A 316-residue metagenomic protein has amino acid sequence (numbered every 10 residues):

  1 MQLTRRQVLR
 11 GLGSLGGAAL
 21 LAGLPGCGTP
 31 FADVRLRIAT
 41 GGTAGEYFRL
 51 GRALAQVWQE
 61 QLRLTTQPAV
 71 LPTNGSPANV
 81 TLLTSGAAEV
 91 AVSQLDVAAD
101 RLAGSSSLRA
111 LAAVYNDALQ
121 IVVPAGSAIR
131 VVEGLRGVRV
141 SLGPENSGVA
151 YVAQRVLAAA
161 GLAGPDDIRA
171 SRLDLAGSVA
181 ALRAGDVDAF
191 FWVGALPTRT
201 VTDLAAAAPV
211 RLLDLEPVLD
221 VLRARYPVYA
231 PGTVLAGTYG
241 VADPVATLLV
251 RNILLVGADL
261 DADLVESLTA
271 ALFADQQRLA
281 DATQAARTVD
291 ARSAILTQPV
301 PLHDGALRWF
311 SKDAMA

Functional and structural regions predicted by a protein language model:
Q7-C27: N-terminal export signals
R35-Q61, T66, V70, D117-A184 (+2 more regions): Bilobed "Venus flytrap"/periplasmic-binding protein-like clamshell domains and structurally analogous long
R52-A53, S76-A88, A176-D188, T202-A205: Short helices/loops that flank or line small-molecule/ion binding pockets
N74-S76, G86-A99, F191-P197, L215-E216: Beta->alpha turn/N-cap motifs
S106-V114, V140-S141, T238-A246: A structural signal for short loop-to-beta-strand junctions that line the ligand-binding cleft of periplasmic/secreted
L111-A118, A205-A206, E216, A246-L249: Short Pro/Gly-enriched coil loops immediately N-terminal to beta-strands
A118-I129, R225-P227, V241-L264, A271: A bilobed periplasmic-binding-protein/Venus flytrap-type ligand-binding module shared by bacterial periplasmic
L173, G177, R183-G185, G194-A205 (+5 more regions): An extracytoplasmic/periplasmic, membrane-proximal ligand-sensing/linker region
